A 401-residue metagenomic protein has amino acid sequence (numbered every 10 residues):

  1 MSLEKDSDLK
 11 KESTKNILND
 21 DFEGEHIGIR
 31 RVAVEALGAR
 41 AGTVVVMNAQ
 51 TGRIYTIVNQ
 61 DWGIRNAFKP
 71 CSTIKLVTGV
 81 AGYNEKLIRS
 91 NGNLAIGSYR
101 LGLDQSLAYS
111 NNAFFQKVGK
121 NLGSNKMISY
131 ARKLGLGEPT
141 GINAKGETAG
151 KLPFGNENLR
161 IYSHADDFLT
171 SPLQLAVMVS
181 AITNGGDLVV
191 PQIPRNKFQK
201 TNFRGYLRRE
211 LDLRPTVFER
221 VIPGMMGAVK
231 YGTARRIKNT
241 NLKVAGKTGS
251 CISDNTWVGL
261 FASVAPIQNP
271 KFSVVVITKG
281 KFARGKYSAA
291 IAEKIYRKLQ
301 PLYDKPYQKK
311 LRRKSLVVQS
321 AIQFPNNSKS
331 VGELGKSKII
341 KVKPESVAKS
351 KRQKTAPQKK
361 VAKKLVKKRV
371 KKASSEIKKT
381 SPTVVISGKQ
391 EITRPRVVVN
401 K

Functional and structural regions predicted by a protein language model:
S2-N48: Beta-lactamase-like hydrolase cores
K15-E23, D61-F68, N93-G97, L101-Q105 (+5 more regions): Second-shell loop/turn segments in exported
G28, G42, L94-A176, A181-N184: Active-site-adjacent helix/loop patches that line small-molecule binding or acyl-intermediate pockets
A33-L37, G52, N66-S90, S106 (+4 more regions): Active-site SXXK
R89-N111, V177-Y231, Y307-K329: Conserved active-site-proximal loop/helix segments of enzymes involved in bacterial cell-wall and related
L159-S163, T170, Q174, S180-P194 (+3 more regions): Active-site beta-strand/loop architecture of penicillin-binding DD-peptidases
A289-K354: Short, gly/Ser/Thr-rich active-site loops of penicillin-recognizing serine hydrolases
K359-K401: Long, low-complexity, intrinsically disordered segments
